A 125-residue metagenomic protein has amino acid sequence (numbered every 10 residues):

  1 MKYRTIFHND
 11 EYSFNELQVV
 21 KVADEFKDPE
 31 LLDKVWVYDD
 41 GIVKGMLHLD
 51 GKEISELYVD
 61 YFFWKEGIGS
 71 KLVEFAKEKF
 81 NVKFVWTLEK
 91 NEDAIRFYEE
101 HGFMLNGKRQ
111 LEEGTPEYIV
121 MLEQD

Functional and structural regions predicted by a protein language model:
K2-F26: Conserved GNAT-fold acetyl-CoA-binding loop/helix
L32-G45: Conserved beta-hairpin
L47-K52: A conserved beta-strand-loop-helix scaffold within acyl/acetyltransferase catalytic domains
E53-K65, T87-L88: A short, internal acetyl-CoA/4′-phosphopantetheine-binding micro-motif in the GNAT/acyltransferase core
F63, G67-F75: Conserved acetyl-CoA pyrophosphate-binding loop and the N-cap/start of the following alpha-helix in GNAT-like
W64, V85-R96, L111-P116, L122-E123: Conserved beta-strand-loop-alpha-helix junction that forms the acyl-donor binding cleft
V73, E78-K90: Conserved GNAT acetyl-CoA-binding A-motif
Y98, F103: Conserved active-site tyrosine of GNAT-family acetyltransferases
